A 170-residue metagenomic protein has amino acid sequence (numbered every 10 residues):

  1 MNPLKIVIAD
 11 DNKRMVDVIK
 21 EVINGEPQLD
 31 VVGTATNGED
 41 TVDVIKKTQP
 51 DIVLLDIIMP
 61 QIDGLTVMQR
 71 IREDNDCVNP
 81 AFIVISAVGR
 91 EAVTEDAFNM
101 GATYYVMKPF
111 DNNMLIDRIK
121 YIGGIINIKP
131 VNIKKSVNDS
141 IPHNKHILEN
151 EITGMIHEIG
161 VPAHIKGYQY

Functional and structural regions predicted by a protein language model:
D10, D56-I57, S86: Active-site residues of response regulator receiver
K13-G33: Two-component/phosphorelay signaling modules centered on CheY-like receiver
M15-V16, P60, S86, R90: The feature encodes the CheY-like receiver
T34-D43, G64-V67: Helix N-cap/capping motif at the beta->alpha junctions
T48-L54: Active-site beta3 strand of CheY-like receiver
A92, F110-I119: C-terminal output helix
T103: Short, glycine/charged-rich "phosphate-handling" switch motifs in NTP-dependent and phosphotransfer domains
L115-I128, I133-K134: Receiver (REC) domain switch/output surface
